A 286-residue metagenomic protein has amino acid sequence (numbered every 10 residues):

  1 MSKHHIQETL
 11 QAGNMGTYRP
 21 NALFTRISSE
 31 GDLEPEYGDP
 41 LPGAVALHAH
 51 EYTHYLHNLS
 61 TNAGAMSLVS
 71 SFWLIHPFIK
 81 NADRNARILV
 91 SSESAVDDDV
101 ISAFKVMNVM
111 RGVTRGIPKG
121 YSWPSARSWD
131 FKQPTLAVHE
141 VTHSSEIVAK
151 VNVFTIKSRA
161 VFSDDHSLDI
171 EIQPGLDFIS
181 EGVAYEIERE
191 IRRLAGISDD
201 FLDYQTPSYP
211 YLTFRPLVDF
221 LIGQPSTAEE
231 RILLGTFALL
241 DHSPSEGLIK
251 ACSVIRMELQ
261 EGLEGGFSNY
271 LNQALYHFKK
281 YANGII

Functional and structural regions predicted by a protein language model:
M1, Q11, G43, H50-T53 (+1 more regions): Intrinsically disordered, low-complexity segments enriched in charged and polar residues
M1-D39, V69-R84: Catalytic zinc-binding patch centered on the HExxH motif and its immediate surroundings that defines zinc-dependent
L23-R26, L56-H57, N62: Conserved catalytic core of nucleotide polymerization and phosphodiester-bond processing enzymes
I27-A49, I170-G175: Short pre-active-site segment immediately N-terminal to the catalytic Zn-binding motif
G38, P42, N58-D99: Post-HEXXH active-site segment of zinc metalloproteases
A46-S60, E181-Y185: Active-site recognition of the HExxH zinc-binding catalytic motif
A95-V183, E188-I286: Long, well-structured alpha-helical subdomains associated with metal-dependent extracellular/ecto-lumenal hydrolases
